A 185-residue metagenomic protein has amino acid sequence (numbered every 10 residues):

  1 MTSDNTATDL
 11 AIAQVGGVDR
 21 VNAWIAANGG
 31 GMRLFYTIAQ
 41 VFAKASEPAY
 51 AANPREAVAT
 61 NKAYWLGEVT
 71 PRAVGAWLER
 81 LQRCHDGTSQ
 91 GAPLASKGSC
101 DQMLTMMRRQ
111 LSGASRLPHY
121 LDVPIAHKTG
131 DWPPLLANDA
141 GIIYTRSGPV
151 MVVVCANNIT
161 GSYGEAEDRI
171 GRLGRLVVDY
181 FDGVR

Functional and structural regions predicted by a protein language model:
M1, Y50-A57, R116, P149 (+1 more regions): Alpha-helical context
S3-D86: Mid-domain, small-residue-enriched loop/turn segments at the edges of structured enzyme/sensor domains
Q14-V18, L66-P71, G75-R185: Structured C-terminal helix/loop/strand segments within mature extracytoplasmic catalytic/sensor domains
